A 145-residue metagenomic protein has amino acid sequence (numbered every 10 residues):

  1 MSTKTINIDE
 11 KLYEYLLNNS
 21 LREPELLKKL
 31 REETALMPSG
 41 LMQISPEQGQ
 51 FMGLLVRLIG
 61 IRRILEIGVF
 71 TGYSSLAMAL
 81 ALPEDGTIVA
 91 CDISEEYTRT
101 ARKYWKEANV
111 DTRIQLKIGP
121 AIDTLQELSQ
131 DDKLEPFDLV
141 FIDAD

Functional and structural regions predicted by a protein language model:
M1-F141: A short alpha-helical cap/connector motif
A144: Conserved NAD(P)H cofactor-binding loop of Rossmann-fold oxidoreductase domains
